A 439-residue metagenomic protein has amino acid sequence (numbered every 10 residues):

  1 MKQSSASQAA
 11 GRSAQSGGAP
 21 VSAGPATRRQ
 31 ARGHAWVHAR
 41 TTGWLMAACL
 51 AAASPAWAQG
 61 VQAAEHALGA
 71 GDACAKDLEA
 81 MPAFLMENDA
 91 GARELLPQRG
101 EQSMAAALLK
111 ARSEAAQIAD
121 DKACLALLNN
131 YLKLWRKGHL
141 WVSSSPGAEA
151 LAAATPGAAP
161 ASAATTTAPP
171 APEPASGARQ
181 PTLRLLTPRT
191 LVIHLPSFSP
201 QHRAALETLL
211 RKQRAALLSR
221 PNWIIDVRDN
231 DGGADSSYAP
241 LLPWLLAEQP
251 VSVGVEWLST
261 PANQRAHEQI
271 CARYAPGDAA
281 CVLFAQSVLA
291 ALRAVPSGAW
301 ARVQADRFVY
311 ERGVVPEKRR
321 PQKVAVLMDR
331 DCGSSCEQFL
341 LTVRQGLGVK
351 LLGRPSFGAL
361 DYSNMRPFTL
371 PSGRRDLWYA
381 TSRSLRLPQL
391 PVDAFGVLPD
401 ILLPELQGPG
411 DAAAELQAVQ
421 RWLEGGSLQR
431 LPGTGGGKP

Functional and structural regions predicted by a protein language model:
M1-V37: N-terminal secretory signal peptides that target proteins for export/translocation
R40-A53: Bacterial N-terminal signal peptides
A58-F284, Q304-V309, R320-A325, Q338 (+6 more regions): Flexible, low-complexity junctional segments that flank or bridge functional domains
L385-L403: A recognition module on extended beta-rich or small alphabeta surfaces enriched in W/G with H and D/E
